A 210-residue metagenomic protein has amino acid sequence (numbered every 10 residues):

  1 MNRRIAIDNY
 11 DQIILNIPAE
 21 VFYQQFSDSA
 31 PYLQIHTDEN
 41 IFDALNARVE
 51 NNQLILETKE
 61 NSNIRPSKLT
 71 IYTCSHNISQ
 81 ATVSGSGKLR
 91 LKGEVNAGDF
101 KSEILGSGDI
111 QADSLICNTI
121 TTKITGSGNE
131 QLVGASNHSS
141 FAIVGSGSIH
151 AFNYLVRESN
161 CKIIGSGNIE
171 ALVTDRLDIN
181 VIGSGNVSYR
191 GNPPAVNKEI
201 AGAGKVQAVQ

Functional and structural regions predicted by a protein language model:
M1-Q210: Intrinsically disordered, low-complexity terminal regions
